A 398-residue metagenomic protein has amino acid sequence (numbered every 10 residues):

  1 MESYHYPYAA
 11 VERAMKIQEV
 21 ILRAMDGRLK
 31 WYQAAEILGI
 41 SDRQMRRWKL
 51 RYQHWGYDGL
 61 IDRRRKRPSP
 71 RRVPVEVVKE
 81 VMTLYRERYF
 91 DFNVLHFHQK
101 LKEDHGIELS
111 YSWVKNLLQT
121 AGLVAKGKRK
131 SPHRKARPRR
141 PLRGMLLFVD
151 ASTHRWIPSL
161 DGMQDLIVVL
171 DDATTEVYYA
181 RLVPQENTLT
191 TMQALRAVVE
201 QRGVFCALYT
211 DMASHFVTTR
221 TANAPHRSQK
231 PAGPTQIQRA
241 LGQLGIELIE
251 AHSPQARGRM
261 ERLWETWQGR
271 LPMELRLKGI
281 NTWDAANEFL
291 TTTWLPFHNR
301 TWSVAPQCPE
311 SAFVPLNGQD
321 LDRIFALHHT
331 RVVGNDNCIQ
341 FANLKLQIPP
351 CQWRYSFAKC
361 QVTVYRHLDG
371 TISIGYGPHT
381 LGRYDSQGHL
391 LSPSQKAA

Functional and structural regions predicted by a protein language model:
M1-A10, S392-A398: Intrinsically disordered, low-complexity and often Lys/Arg-enriched segments
M1-S3, V11, W31-L84: Short, basic alpha-helical/linker "hinge" immediately adjacent to a nucleic-acid-recognition surface
V20, A34, M45-W48, G56 (+13 more regions): Mobile genetic element proteins and their domesticated derivatives, centered on retroelements and DNA transposons
G56-R155, H226-A232, S311-L321: Basic, flexible linker segments flanking DNA-binding modules in nucleic acid-interacting mobile-element proteins
E76, I107-E108, Q119-V177, P184-C206 (+2 more regions): Mobile-element integrase/transposase regions, centering on the N-terminal DNA-binding/Zn-coordinating module
L195, V199-Q229, A251-P254: Acidic/histidine-rich, metal-coordinating catalytic segments
K230, Q236-C308, A312-I324: Charged alpha-helix within mobile-element recombinases
T292-A398: C-terminal, beta-rich DNA-binding module of retroviral/retroelements integrases
